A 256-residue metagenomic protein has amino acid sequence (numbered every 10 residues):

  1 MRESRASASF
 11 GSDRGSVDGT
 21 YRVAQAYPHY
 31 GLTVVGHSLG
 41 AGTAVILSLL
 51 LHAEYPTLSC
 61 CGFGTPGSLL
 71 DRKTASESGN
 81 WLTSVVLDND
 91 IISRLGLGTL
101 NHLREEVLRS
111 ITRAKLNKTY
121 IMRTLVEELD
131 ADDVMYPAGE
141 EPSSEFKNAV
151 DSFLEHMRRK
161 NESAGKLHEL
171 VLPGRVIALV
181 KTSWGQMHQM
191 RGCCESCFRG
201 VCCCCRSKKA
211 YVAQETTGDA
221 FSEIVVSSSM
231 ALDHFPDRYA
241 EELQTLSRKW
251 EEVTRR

Functional and structural regions predicted by a protein language model:
M1-T33, I46-R256: Alpha/beta hydrolase fold serine-hydrolase catalytic domain that processes acyl esters and thioesters
V35-G40, A44: Gly/Ala-rich beta-loop-alpha elbow adjacent to hydrolase catalytic centers
